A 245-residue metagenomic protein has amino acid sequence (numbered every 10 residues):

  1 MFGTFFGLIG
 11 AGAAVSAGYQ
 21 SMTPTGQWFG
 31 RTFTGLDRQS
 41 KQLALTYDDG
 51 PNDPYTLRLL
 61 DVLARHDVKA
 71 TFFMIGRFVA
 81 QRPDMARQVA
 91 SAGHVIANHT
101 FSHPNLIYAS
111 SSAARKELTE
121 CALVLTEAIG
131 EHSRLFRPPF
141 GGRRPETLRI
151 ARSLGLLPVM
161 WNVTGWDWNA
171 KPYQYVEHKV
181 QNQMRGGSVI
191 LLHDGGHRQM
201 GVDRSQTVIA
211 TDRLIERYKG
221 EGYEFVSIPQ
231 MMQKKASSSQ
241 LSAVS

Functional and structural regions predicted by a protein language model:
M1-S21: Hydrophobic alpha-helical topogenic segments used for membrane insertion/localization
S21-I107, A113, E117, V124 (+1 more regions): Active-site beta->alpha N-cap acidic-glycine motif
M22-Q39, H66, A80, V202-S245: C-terminal domain-boundary segment and adjacent tail
S40-L43, H66-A70, A92-V95, G130-R134 (+3 more regions): Short, well-ordered coil/turn segments that N-cap beta-strands
D48, L63, I96-H99, F136-P139 (+3 more regions): Divalent metal-coordination and catalytic microenvironments
P104-A109, H197-G201: A short acidic, helix-capping loop that chelates divalent metal ions and anchors anionic groups
I107, S111-G130, T147-L157, Y173 (+1 more regions): Soluble catalytic domains of enzymes that build or remodel membrane lipids, polysaccharides, and related
G142, L148-Q183, Y223-K234: His/Asp/Glu-enriched short active-site or ligand-binding loop at hydrolase and phosphoryl-transfer sites
